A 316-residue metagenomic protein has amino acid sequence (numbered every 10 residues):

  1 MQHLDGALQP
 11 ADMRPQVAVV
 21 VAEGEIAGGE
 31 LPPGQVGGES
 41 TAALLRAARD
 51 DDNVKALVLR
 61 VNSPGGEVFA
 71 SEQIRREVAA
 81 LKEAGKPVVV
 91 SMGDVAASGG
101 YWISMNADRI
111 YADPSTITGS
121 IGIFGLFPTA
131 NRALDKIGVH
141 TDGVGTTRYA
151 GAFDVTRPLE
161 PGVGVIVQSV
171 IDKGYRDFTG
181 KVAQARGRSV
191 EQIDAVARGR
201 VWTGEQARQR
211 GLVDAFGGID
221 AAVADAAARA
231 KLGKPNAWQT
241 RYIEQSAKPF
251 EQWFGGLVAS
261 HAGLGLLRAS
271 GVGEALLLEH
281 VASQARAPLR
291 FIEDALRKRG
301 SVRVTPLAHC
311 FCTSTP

Functional and structural regions predicted by a protein language model:
M1-N53, G145-R148, A152-V155, K173-R176 (+1 more regions): Intrinsically disordered, low-complexity segments enriched in small/flexible residues
A7-R132: Cleft-lining beta-strand/loop regions that shape enzyme active-site pockets
V21-G24, V61-S63, M92-D94, A107 (+10 more regions): Active-site proximal loops enriched in glycine and acidic residues that flank catalytic Cys/His/Asp and coordinate
L57-V61, A185-R186, Q192-G211, L296-V304 (+1 more regions): C-terminal intrinsically disordered extensions
V68-Q73, Q206-Q209, Q252-L257: Short glycine/threonine-rich loop-to-helix capping motif typified by GTGT followed within a few residues by an Asp-Pro
N131, D135-G233, A237: Charged, glycine-interspersed solvent-exposed loop segments at helix/strand-loop junctions that cap or gate access
